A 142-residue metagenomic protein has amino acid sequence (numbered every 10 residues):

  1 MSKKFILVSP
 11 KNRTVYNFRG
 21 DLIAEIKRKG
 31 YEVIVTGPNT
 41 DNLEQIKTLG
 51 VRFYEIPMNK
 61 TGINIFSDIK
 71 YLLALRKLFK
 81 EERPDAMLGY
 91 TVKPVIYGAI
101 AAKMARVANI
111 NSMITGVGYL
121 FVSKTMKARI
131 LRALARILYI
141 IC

Functional and structural regions predicted by a protein language model:
K3, D85, A108: Conserved acidic residues
K4-S67: N-terminal strand-loop element at the rim of the active site of nucleotide-sugar-dependent glycosyltransferases
P10-V15, K60-I63, M104-R129: A short, histidine- and acid-enriched strand-loop-helix "catalytic/donor-clamping" loop that lines the nucleotide-sugar
A24-K29, L73-R76, R129-C142: Membrane-proximal helix-turn-helix segments that form the acceptor-binding/catalytic region of lipid-linked
G37, L88-G89: Short beta-strand scaffold positions
L78-D85: Glycine-rich phosphate-binding loop signature in dinucleotide/nucleotide-binding domains
G89-V95, I114: Short His-centered aromatic/hydrophobic patch
